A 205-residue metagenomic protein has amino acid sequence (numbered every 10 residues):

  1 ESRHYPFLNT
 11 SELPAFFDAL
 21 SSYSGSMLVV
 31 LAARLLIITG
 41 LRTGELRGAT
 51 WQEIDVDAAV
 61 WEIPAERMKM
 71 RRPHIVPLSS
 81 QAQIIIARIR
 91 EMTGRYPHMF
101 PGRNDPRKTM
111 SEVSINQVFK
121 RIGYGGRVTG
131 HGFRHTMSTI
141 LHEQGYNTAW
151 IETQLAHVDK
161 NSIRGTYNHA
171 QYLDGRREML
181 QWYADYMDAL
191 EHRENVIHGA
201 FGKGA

Functional and structural regions predicted by a protein language model:
E1-A49, D57, M68-R72, M92-T93 (+2 more regions): Basic, Lys/Arg- and aromatic-enriched nucleic-acid-binding interface segment
H4-Y5, L20-S24, A65-I75, G102-R107 (+2 more regions): Short, contiguous acidic/charged loop-to-helix segments that flank catalytic cores in large enzymes
F7-P14, A58, P77-R127, A149 (+2 more regions): Active-site/catalytic core of tyrosine-dependent DNA strand-transfer enzymes
L8, R34, I38-E45, S114 (+2 more regions): C-terminal catalytic core of tyrosine-transesterase DNA break-rejoin enzymes
F16-A19, Y23, A49, Q81 (+5 more regions): Generic, well-ordered alpha-helical scaffold segments in large soluble proteins
T39, G44-E91, V158-G165: Conserved tyrosine-mediated DNA breakage-rejoining catalytic core shared by Y-recombinases
Q52-V60, G125-R127, Y146-N168, A189-N195 (+1 more regions): Short, polar N-cap/turn motifs at the start of nucleic acid-interacting alpha helices
K69, S80, I84, R88-Y96 (+3 more regions): C-terminal secondary-structure termini that scaffold catalytic or DNA-interacting sites
